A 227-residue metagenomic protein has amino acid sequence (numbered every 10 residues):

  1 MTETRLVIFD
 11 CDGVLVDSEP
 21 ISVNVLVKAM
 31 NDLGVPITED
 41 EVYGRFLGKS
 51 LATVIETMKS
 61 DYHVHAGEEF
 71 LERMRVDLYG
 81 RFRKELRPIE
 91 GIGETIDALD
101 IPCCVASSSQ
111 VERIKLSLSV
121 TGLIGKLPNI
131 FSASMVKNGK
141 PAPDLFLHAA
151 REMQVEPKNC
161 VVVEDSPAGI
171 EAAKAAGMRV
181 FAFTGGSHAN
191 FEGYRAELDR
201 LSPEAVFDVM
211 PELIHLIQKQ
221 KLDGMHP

Functional and structural regions predicted by a protein language model:
M1-G44, D61: Active-site neighborhood of HAD-like aspartate-dependent phosphohydrolases
M1-R5, G93, D97, Q110-V111 (+1 more regions): Asp-based, Mg2+/Mn2+-dependent phosphohydrolase catalytic module
L15, C103, V162-V163: Conserved SAM-binding loop
I21, F46, S50, R73 (+5 more regions): Short beta->alpha linker loops
L26, M30, L51, I55 (+2 more regions): Hydrophobic alpha-helical core bundles mediating ligand binding, dimerization, or RNAP-core interactions
A29-M30, S50-H65, S117, A150 (+1 more regions): Helix-loop "lid/cap" segments that line or gate small-molecule binding pockets
P36, E56-E94: Metal-dependent phosphoesterase signature
G80-V105, V111, K115: Short, acidic loop-to-helix structural element flanking the phosphoryl-transfer center in phosphate-processing enzymes
